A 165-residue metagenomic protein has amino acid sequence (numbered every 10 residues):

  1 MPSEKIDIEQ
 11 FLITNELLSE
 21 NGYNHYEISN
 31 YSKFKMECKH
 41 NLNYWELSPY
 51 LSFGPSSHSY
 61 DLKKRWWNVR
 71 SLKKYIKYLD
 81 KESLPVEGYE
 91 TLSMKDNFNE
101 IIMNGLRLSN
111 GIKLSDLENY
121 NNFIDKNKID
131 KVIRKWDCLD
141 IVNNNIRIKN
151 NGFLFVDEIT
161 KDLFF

Functional and structural regions predicted by a protein language model:
M1-N121: C-terminal scaffold of the Radical SAM
E20, R134, F164-F165: Short, Lys/Arg-enriched, disordered terminal segments
L72-Y75, I102, I129, I133 (+1 more regions): Generic structural signal of hydrophobic/aromatic residues within well-ordered alpha-helices of folded domains
N121-K135: Short amphipathic alpha-helical interaction segments
R134-N144: A short, conserved structural fragment
N145-K149: Minor-groove-contacting beta-hairpin "wing" of winged helix-turn-helix DNA-binding domains
N151-F165: Short, amphipathic alpha-helical interaction segments positioned at domain boundaries
